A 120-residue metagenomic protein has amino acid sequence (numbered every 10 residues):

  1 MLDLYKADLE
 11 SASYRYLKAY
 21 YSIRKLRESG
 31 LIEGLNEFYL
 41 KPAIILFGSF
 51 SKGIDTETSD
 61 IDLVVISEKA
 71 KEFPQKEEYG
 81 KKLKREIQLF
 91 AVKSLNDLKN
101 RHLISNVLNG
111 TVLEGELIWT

Functional and structural regions predicted by a protein language model:
M1-P42, S51-T58, S67-T120: Catalytic core of pol beta-like nucleotidyltransferases
